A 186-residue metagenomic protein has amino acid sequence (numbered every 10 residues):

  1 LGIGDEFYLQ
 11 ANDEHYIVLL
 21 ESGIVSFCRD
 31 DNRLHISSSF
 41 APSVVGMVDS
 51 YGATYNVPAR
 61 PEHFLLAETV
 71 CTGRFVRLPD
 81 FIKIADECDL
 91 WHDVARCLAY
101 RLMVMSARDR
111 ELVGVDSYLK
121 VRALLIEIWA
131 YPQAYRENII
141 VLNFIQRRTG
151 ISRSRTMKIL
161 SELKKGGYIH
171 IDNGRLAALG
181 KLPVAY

Functional and structural regions predicted by a protein language model:
L1-S22: Regulatory nucleotide-sensing modules
G23-C28, T72-G73: Short beta-strand segments in beta-sandwich/barrel cores
D31-R33: Solvent-exposed strand-loop boundary residues in beta-sheet-rich modules
S37-C97: Cyclic-nucleotide recognition modules
D89-G150: Polybasic "coupling" helices that flank or enter modular domains
I126-Y186: Phosphate-/nucleic-acid-contacting segments
